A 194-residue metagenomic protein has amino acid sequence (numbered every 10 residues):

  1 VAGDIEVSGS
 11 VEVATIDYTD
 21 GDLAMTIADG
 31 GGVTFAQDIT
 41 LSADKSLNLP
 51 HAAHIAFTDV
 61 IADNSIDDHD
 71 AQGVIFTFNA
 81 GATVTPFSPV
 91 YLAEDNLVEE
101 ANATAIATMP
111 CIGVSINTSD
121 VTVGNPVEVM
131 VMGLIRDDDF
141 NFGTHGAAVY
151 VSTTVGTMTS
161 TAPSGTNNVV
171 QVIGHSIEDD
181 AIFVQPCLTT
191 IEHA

Functional and structural regions predicted by a protein language model:
V1-Q72, A101-I106, V155-N167, A194: Intrinsic low-complexity, repeat-rich intrinsically disordered segments enriched in small/flexible residues
V60-A194: Glycine-anchored, exposed beta-strand/edge motif detector
